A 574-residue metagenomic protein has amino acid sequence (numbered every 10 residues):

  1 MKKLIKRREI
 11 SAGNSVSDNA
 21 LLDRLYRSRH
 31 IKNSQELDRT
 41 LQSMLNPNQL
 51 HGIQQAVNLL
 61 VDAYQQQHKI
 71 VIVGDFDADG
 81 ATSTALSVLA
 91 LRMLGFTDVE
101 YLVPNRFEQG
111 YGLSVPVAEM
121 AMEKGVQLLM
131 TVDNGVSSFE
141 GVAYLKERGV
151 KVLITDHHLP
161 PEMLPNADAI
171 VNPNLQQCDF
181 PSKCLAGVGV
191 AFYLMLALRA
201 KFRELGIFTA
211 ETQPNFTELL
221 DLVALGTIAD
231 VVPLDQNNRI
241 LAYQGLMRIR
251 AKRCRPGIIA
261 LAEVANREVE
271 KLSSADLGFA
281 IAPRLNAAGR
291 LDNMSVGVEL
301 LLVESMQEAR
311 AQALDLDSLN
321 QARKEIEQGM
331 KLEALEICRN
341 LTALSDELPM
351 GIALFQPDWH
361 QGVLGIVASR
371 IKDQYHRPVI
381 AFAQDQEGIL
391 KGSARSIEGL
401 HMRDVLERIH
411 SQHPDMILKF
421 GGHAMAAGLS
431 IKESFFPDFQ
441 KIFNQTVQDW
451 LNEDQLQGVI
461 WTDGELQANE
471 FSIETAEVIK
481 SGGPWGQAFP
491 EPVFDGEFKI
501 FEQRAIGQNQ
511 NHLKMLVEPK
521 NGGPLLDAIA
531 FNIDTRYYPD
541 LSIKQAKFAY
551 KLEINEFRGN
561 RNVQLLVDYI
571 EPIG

Functional and structural regions predicted by a protein language model:
K2-L128, R148-G149, N166, A200-F435 (+1 more regions): Hydrophobic helix-and-loop "lid/oligomerization" segment in the mid-to-C-terminal part of catalytic domains
D62, Q66, E308-L314, S318-A353 (+2 more regions): Mid-to-C-terminal polyanion-binding domains and interfaces
S87, V117, G141-Y144, V190-A197 (+3 more regions): Alpha-helical scaffold elements adjacent to nucleotide-binding pockets in ATP/GTP-utilizing enzyme cores
E119-V188, F192-F208: Active-site cavity-forming subdomains of large catalytic enzyme subunits
S138-G141, G187-V190, L194, D221-A224 (+3 more regions): Internal, well-ordered alpha-helical segments in soluble enzyme and binding-protein domains
E140-Y144, V367-R370, E474, V478: A short acidic, amphipathic alpha-helical/loop segment
H157-H158, H360, H423, H512: Histidine-centered active-site/metal-ligand motif
G189, G365, S369, F548: Short alpha-helical basic/polar micro-motif
